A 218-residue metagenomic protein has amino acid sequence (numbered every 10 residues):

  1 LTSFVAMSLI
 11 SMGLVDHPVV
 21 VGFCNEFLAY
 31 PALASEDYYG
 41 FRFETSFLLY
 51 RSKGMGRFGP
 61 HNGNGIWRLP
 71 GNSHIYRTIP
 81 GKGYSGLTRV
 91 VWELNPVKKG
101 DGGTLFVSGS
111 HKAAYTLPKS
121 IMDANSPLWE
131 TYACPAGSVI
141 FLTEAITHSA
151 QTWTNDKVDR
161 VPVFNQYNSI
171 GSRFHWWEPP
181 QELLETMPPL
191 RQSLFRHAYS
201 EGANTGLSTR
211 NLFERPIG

Functional and structural regions predicted by a protein language model:
L1-P70: Non-heme Fe(II)-dependent double-stranded beta-helix
M7, F43-T45, G86, G100-G102 (+2 more regions): Residues that flank catalytic or metal-binding motifs in active/ligand-binding sites
M7-G13, R77-T78, A124-E130, S149-T152: Active-site rim elements
T45-L48, V90-W92, V163-Y167: A structural signal for short, well-ordered beta-strand segments
M55-T131, F174-E178: Catalytic core of non-heme Fe(II) oxygenases with the double-stranded beta-helix
G63, E93-N95, G109-H111, A145-T147 (+2 more regions): Histidine- and/or cysteine-centered catalytic micro-motif in compact active-site loops
L128-F141: Short acidic-glycine-tyrosine-enriched beta hairpin
V139, I146-G218: Non-heme Fe(II)/2-oxoglutarate
